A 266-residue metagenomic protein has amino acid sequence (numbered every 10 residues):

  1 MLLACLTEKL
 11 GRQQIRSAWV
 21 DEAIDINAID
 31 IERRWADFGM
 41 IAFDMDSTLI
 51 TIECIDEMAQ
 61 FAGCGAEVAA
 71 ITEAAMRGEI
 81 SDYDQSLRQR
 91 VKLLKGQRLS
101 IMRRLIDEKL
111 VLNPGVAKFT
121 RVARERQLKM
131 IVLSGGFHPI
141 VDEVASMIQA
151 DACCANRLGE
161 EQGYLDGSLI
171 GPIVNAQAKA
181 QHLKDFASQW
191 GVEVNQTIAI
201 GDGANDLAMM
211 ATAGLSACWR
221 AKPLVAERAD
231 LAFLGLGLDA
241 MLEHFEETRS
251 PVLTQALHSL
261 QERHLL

Functional and structural regions predicted by a protein language model:
M1-F43, L257, Q261-L266: Non-catalytic pre-domain segments flanking phosphatase-related domains
R12, I55, V68, L87 (+2 more regions): A general structural signal for well-ordered alpha-helical segments in protein cores
F38-C54, D202-N205, M210: Asp-based phosphoryl-transfer active-site loop
M40, I52, A59-Q60, C64 (+2 more regions): Active-site phosphate-binding/coordination module
D44-D46, R77, Q162: Residue-level recognition of short loop/turn positions
C54-V122: A metal-dependent, Asp-based hydrolase signature
G96, I101-L266: C-terminal cap/substrate-recognition subdomain and adjoining C-terminal extension of metal-dependent phosphatase-like
